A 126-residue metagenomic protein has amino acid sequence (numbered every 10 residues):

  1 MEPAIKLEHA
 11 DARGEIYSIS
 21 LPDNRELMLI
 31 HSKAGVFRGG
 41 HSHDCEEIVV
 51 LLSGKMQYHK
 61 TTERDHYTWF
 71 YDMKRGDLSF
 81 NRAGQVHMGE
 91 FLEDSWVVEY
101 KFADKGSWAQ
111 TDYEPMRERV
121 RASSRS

Functional and structural regions predicted by a protein language model:
M1-L29, G39, R125-S126: A short, N-terminal "cap"/entry segment at the start of jelly-roll beta-barrel domains of the cupin/DSBH fold
P3-A4, E26, M88-S126: Double-stranded beta-helix
A12, D23, D44-C45, Q85 (+2 more regions): A generic "binding-loop/recognition-motif" signal
I16, G40, Y58-H59, N81 (+2 more regions): Short beta-strand His + acidic residue motifs that chelate non-heme Fe in jelly-roll/DSBH and cupin folds
M28, F37-R38, G54-K60, L78: Short beta-strand segments in beta-sandwich/barrel cores
M28-H43, M73: Conserved short histidine dyad/triad with adjacent acidic residue
D44-T62: Glycine- and acidic-residue-biased ligand/ion/polar-headgroup-sensing regions
T62-A83: Short acidic-glycine-tyrosine-enriched beta hairpin
